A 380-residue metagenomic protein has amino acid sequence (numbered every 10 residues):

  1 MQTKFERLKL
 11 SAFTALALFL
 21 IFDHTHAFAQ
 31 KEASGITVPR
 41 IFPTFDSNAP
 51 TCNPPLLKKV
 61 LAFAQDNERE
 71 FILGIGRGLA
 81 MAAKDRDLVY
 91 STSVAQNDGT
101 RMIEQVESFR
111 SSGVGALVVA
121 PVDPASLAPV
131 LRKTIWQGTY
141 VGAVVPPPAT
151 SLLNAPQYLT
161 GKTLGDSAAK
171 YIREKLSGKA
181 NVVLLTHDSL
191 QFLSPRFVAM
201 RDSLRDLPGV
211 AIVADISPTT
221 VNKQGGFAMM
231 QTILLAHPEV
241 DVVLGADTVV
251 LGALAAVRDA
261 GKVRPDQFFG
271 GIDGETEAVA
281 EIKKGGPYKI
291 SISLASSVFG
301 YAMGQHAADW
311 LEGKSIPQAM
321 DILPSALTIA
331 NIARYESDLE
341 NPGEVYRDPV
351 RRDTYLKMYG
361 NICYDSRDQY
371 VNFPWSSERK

Functional and structural regions predicted by a protein language model:
Q2-F13: Bacterial N-terminal signal peptides that target proteins for export
Q30-K59, Q305-K380: Hinge/cleft segment of the Venus flytrap/periplasmic-binding protein
G35-G78, A82, Y90-I103, S108 (+5 more regions): Extracytoplasmic "Venus flytrap"
D46-N48, M102, L153-K179, S194-P195 (+3 more regions): Hydrophobic alpha-helical segments within soluble ligand-binding/sensing domains
L61, Q65, L79-M81, L164-V210 (+3 more regions): An alpha-beta-alpha
A62, G113-P121, Y140-V144, V183-L184 (+4 more regions): Periplasmic-binding protein-like
A116-I135, A199-M200, T219-E281: Hydrophobic alpha-helical
P124-L159, N181, E275-K284, Y288: Flexible loop/hinge segments that line or gate small-molecule binding clefts
